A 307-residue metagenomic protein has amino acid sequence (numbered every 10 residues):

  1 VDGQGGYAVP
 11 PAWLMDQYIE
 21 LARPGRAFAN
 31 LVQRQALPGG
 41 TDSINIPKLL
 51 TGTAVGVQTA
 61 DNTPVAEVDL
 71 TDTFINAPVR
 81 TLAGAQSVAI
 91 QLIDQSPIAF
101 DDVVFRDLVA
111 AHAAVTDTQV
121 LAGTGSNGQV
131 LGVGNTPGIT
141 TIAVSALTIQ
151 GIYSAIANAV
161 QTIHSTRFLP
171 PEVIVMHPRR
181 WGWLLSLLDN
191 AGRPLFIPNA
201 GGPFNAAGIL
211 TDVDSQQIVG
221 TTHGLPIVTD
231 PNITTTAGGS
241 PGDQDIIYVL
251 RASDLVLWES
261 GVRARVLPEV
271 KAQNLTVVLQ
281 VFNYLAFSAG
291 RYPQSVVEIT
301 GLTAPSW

Functional and structural regions predicted by a protein language model:
V1-L169, L185, G202-G220, P226-V228 (+4 more regions): Acidic/polar, low-complexity extended loops/arms that serve as protein-protein interfaces in large oligomeric shells
N62, L188-P194: Short secondary-structure boundary/capping segments
S165-T166, D212, V228-R251, R265-E269 (+1 more regions): Hydrophobic alpha-helical bundle architecture
L169-P171, T222-G224, D230, P241-D245 (+4 more regions): Active-site lining segments that contact anionic ligands and/or coordinate catalytic metals
I174-H177, I227, L279: Hydrophobic, well-ordered secondary-structure elements that form the walls of internal hydrophobic environments
R193-P194, P203, L279: N-terminal small-residue-enriched
R263-W307: Extended, compositionally biased alpha-helical segments that mediate assembly or anchoring
